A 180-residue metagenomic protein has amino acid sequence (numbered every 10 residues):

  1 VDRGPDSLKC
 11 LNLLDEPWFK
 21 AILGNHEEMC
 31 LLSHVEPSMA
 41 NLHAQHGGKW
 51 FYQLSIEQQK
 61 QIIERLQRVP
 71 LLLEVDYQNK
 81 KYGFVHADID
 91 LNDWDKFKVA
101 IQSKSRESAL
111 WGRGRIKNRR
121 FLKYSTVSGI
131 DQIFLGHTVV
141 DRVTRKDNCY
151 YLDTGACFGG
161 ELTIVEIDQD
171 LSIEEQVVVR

Functional and structural regions predicted by a protein language model:
V1-R3, E28, I89, V140 (+1 more regions): Short, glycine/acidic-enriched loop or turn micro-motifs at the edges of active sites
R3-V75, N79-K81, L91, K98-V99 (+1 more regions): Active-site neighborhood of divalent metal-dependent phosphoester bond hydrolases
K20-A21, Y82, I133, C149: Hydrophobic "anchor" residues on beta-strands that sit immediately upstream of conserved functional sites
N25-H26, H86, F134-V139: Histidine-centered divalent metal-coordination motifs
E74, F84-H86, I164-D168: Short, well-ordered beta-strand micro-motif
K81-D88, Y150-L152: Active-site-proximal beta-strand elements of phosphoester/diester hydrolases
A87, D93-A100, R145-K146: A short secondary-structure junction signal
R113-V178: Conserved beta-sheet core of the metallophosphoesterase superfamily
